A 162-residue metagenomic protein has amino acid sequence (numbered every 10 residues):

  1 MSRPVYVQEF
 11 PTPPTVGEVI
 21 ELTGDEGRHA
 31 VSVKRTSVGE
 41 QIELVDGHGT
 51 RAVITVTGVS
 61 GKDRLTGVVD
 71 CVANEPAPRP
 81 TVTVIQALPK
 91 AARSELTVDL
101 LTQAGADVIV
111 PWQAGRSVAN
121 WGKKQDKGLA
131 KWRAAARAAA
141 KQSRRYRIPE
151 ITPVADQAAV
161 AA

Functional and structural regions predicted by a protein language model:
M1-N74: N-terminal positively charged helical leader segments and presequences
N74-A162: RNA substrate-binding interface of SAM-dependent RNA methyltransferases
